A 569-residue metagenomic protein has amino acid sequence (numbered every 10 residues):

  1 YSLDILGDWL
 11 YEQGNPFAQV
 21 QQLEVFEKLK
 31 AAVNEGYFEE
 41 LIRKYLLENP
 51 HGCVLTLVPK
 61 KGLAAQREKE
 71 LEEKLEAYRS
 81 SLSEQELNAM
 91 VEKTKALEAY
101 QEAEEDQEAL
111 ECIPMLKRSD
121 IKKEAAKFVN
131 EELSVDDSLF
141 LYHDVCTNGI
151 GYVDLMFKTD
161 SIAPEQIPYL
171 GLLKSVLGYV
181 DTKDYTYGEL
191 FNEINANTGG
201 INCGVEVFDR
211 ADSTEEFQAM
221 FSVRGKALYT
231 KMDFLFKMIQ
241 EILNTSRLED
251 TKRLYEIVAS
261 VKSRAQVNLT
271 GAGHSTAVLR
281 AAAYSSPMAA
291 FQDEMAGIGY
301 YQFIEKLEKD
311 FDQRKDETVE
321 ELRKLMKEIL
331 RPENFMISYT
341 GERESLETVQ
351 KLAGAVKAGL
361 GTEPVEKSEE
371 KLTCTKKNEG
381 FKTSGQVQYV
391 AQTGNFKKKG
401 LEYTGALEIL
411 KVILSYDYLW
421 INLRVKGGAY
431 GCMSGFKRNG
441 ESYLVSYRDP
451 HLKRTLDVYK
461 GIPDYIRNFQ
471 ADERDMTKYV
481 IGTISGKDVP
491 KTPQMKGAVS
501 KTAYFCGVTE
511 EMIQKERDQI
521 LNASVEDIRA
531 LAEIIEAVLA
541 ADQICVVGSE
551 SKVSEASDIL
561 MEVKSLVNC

Functional and structural regions predicted by a protein language model:
Y1-K30, P50-K60, Q66-E68, N148-V180 (+5 more regions): M16 family metallopeptidases and their MPP-like homologs
S2-N15, Q19, S81-G178, N334 (+5 more regions): His/Glu-based metal-binding/catalytic segments typifying zinc-dependent metallopeptidases
L6, F26-L29, E40-Y45, F128-N130 (+7 more regions): Generic recognition of flexible, low-complexity loop/linker segments
Y37-L41, E84: Extended alpha-helical coiled-coil "stalk/arm" regions that scaffold and mediate dimerization/assembly in large
E48-H51, K60-L97: Extended, regular secondary-structure scaffolds
E189, N522-C569: In a subset of proteins, long, contiguous C-terminal domains/tails are tracked
K237-I239, V349-V356, V458-I462, I559-L560: Short amphipathic alpha-helices in soluble, non-transmembrane regions that often serve as interface/regulatory elements
G297, T318-A353, A540: Non-catalytic, conformational "gating/processing" segments within enzyme and secreted inhibitor domains
